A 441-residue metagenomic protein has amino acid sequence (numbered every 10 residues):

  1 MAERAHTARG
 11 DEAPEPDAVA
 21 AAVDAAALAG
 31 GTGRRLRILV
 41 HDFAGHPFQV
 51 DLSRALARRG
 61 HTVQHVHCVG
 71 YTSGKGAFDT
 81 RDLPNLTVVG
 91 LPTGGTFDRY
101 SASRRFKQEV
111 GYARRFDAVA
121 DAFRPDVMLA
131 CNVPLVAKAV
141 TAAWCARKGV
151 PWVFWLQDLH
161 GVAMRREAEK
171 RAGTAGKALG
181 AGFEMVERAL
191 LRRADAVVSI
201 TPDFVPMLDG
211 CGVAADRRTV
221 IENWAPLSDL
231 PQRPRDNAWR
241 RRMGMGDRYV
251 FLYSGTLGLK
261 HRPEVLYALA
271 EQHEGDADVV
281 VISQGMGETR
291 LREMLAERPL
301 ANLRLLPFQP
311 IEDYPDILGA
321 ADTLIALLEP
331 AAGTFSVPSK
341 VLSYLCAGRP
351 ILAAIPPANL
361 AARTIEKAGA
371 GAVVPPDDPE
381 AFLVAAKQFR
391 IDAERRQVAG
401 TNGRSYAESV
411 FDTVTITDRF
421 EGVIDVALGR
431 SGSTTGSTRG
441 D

Functional and structural regions predicted by a protein language model:
M1-P84, A268, G440-D441: N-terminal subdomain of nucleotide-sugar transferases
P47, H261, F308-G319, L324-L345 (+1 more regions): Nucleotide-sugar-dependent
A139, A143-R147, H160, K177-S199: Membrane-proximal helix-turn-helix segments that form the acceptor-binding/catalytic region of lipid-linked
D203, I221-W224: Carbohydrate-associated surface elements
D209, A215, A225-R242, R262 (+1 more regions): Acidic anion/phosphate-binding donor-loop and adjacent secondary structure in glycosyltransferase catalytic cores
R242-H261, L266-E271, V280: Conserved donor-binding/catalytic core segment of Leloir-type glycosyltransferases
E274-S283, E288-P315: Nucleotide-activated donor-binding/catalytic signature segment of Leloir-type glycosyltransferases, i.e., the conserved
A381, Q388, R395-S409: A short, well-ordered alpha-helix in the C-terminal region of glycosyltransferases
